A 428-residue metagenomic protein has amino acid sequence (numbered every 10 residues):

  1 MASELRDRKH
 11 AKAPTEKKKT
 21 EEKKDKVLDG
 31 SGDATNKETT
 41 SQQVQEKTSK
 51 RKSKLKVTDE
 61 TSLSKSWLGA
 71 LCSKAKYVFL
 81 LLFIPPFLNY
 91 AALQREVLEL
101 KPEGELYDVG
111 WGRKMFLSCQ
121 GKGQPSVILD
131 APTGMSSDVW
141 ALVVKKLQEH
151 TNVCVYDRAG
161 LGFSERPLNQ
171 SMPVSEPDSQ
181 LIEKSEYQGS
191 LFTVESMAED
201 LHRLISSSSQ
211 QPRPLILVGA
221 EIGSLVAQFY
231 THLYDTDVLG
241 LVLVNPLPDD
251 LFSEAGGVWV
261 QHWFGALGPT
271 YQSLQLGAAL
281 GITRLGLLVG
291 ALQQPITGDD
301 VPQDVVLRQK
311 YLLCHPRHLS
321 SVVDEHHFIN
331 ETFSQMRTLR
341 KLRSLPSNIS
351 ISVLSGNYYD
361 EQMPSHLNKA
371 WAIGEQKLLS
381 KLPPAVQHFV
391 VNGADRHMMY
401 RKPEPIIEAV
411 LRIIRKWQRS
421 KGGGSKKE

Functional and structural regions predicted by a protein language model:
M1-L55: Intrinsically disordered, low-complexity cytosolic terminal tails
L71-L106: An N-terminal hydrophobic leader/cap segment in hydrolases
W111, R158-V218: Active-site loop/oxyanion-hole signature of alpha/beta-hydrolase fold enzymes
R113, S118-R166, S179: Conserved HGGG/HGGXW glycine-rich cap/lid loop of the alpha/beta-hydrolase fold
I128-P132, A220, N245: The conserved beta1-alpha1 loop
P177-A198, Q211, T236-V386, V390: Flexible "cap/lid" subdomain of the alpha/beta-hydrolase fold that forms the substrate-access gate
G219-G223, A227: Gly/Ala-rich beta-loop-alpha elbow adjacent to hydrolase catalytic centers
P383-E428: Catalytic active-site module of serine/aspartate enzymes centered on a nucleophile-bearing elbow/loop
